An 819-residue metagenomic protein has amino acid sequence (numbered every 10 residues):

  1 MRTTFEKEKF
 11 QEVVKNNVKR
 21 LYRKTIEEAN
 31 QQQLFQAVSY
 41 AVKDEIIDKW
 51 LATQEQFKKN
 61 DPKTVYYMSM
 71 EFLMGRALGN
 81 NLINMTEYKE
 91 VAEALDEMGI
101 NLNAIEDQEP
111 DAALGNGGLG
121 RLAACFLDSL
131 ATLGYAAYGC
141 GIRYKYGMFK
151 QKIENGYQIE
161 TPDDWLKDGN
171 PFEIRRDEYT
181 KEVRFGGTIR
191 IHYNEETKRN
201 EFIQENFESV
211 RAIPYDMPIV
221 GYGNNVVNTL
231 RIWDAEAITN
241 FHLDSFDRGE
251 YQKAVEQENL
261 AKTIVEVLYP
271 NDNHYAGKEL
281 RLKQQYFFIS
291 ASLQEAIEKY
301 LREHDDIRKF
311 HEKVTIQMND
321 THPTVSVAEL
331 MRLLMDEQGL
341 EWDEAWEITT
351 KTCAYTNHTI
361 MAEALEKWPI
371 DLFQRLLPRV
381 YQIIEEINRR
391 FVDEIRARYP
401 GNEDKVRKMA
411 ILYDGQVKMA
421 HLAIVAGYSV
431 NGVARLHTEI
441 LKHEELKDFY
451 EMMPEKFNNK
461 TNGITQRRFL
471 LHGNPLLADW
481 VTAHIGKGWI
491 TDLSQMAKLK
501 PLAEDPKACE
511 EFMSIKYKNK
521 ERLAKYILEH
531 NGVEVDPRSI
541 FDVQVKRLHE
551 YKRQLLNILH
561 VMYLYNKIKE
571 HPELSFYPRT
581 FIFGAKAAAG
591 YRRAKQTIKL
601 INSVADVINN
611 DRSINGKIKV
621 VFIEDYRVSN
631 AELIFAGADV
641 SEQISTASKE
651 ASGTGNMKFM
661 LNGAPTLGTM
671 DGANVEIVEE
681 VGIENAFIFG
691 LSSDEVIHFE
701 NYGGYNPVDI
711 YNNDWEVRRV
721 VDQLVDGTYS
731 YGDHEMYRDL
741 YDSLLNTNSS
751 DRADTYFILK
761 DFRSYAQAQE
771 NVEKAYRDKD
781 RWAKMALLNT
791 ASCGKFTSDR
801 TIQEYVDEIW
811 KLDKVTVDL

Functional and structural regions predicted by a protein language model:
M1-L819: A conserved ligand/cofactor-binding region detector
